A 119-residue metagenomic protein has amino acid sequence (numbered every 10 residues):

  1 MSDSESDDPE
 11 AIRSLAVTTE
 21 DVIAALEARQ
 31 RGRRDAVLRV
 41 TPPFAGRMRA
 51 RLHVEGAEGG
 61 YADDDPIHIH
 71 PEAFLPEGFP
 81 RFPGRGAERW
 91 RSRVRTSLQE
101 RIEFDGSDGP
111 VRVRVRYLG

Functional and structural regions predicted by a protein language model:
M1-G119: Acidic, polar-rich N-terminal leader regions of halophilic archaeal proteins
